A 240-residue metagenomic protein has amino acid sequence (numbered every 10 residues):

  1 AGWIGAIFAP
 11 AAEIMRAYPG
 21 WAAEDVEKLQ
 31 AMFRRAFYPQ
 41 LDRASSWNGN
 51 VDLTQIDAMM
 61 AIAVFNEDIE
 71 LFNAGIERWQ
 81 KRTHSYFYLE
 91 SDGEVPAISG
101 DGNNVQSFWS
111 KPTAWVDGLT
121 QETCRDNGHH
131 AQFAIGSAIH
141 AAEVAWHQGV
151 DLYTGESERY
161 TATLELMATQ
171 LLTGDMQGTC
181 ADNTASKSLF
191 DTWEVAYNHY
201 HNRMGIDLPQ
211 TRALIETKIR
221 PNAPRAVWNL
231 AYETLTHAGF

Functional and structural regions predicted by a protein language model:
A1-Q148: Aromatic-lined, polymer-binding surfaces characteristic of secreted/periplasmic polysaccharide-degrading enzymes
L152-F240: CBM-like carbohydrate-recognition segments
